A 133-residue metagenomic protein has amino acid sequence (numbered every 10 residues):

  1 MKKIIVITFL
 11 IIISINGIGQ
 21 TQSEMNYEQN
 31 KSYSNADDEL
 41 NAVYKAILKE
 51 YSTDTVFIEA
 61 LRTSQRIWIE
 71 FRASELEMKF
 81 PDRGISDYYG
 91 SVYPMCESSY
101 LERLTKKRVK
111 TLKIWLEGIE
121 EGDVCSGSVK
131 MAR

Functional and structural regions predicted by a protein language model:
M1-K2, K107: Short, intrinsically disordered low-complexity segments
K3-G17: Sec-dependent N-terminal signal peptides
I18-R133: N-terminal alpha-helical modules
